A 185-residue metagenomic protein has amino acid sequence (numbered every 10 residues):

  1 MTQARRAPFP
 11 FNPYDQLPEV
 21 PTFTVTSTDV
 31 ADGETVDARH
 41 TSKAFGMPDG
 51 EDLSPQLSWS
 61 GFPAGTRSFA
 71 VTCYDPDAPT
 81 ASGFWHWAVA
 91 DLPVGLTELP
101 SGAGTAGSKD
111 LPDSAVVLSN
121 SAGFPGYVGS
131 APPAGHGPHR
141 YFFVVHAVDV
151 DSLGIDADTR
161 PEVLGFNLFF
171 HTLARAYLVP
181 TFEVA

Functional and structural regions predicted by a protein language model:
M1-A185: N-terminus-centered regions that define maturation/targeting leaders and the start of the first functional domain
